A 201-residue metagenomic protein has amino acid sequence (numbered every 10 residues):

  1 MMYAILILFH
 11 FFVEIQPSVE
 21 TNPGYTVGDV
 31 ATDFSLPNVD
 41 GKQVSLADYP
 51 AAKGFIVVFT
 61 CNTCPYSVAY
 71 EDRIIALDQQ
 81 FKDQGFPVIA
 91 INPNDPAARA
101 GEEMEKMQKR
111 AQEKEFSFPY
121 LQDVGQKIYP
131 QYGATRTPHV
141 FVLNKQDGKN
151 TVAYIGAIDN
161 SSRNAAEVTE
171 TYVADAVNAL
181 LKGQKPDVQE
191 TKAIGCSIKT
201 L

Functional and structural regions predicted by a protein language model:
M1-T21: Bacterial Sec-dependent N-terminal signal peptides
Q16-A47: N-terminal "domain-start" segment that seeds a small globular fold
S45-V68, V177: Short active-site neighborhood of thiol/selenol oxidoreductases, capturing the structured segment around
A52-F55, Q84-V88, K114-P119, T137: Loop/turn elements at helix/coil->beta-strand transitions in domains of secreted/extracellular proteins
N62-T63, P93-A98, S162-A166: Second-shell loop/turn segments in exported
V68-E113, V124-Q131: Structural microenvironment flanking redox-active thiols in thiol-disulfide oxidoreductases
Q108-V152: Short, internal strand/loop/helix patches that form the active-site neighborhood or redox-interaction surface
V142-L201: Thiol-/selenol-based redox modules, centered on thioredoxin-like and closely related oxidoreductase domains
